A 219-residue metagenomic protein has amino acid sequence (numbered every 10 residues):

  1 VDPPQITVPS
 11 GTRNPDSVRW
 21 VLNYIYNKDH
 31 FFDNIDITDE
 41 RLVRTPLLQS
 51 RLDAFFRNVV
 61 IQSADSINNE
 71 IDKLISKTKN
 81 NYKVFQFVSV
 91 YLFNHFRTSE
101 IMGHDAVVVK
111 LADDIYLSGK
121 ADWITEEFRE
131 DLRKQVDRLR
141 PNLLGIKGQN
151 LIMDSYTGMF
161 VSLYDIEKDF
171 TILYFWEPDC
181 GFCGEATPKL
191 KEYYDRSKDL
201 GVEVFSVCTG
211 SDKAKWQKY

Functional and structural regions predicted by a protein language model:
V1-M159: Oxidative protein folding and maturation machinery
L47-L48, P178, G210: Solvent-exposed coil/turn segments that connect beta secondary-structure elements in extracytoplasmic/periplasmic
P141-L144, D165-I166, L173, S197: Generic structural signal for beta-strand residues in well-ordered domains
M159-L190, E203-F205: Short active-site neighborhood of thiol/selenol oxidoreductases, capturing the structured segment around
L200-K215: Thiol-based oxidoreductase modules, predominantly thioredoxin-like and allied folds used for disulfide exchange
Q217-Y219: Short, internal strand/loop/helix patches that form the active-site neighborhood or redox-interaction surface
